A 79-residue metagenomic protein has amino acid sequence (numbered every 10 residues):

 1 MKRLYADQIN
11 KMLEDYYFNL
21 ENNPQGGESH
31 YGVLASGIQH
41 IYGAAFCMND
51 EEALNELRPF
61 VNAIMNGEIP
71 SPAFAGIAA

Functional and structural regions predicted by a protein language model:
M1-L4, N66-A79: Short intrinsically disordered terminal tails
M1-Y31: N-terminal acidic leader/helix
Q8, F46-C47, N55, A75-I77: Short stretches within intrinsically disordered, low-complexity N-terminal or propeptide regions
I9-N10, A63-M65: Enrichment for repetitive, rod-forming helical segments
N22-I64: Acidic, low-complexity, intrinsically disordered interaction modules
